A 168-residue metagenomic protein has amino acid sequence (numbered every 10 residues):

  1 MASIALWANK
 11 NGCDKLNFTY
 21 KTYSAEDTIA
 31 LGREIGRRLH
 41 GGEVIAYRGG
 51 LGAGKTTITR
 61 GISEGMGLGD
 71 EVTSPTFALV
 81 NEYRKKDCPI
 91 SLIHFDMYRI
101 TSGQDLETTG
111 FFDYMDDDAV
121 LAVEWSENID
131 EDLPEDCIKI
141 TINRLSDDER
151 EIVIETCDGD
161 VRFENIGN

Functional and structural regions predicted by a protein language model:
C13-F18, E64, Q104-L106, F112-N168: Short phosphate-coordinating micro-motif centered on Lys-Gly-acidic
D14-L31: N-terminal pre-Walker A segment at the start of P-loop NTPase domains
R37-G41: Phosphate-binding P-loop
I45-Y47: Hydrophobic anchor at the beta1->P-loop junction of P-loop NTPases
G52: Walker A (P-loop) phosphate-binding loop of P-loop NTPases
K55: Conserved lysine of the Walker
L68-Y83: Short beta-strand-centered segment that lines the nucleotide-binding/catalytic pocket of NTP-utilizing
